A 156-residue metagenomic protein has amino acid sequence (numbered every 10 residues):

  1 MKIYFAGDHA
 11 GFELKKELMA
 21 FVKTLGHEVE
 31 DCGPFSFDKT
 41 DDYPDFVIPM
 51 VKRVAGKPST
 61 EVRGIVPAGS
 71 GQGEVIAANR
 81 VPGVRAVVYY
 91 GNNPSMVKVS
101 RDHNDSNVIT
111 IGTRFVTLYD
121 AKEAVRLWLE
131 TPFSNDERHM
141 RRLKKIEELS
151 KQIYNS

Functional and structural regions predicted by a protein language model:
Y4-E13, S95-S156: C-terminal binding/interaction regions
F12-L14, G71-A77, M96: Short glycine/serine/threonine-rich phosphate/pyrophosphate-binding segments that cradle anionic phosphate groups
E13-L25: Short, solvent-exposed amphipathic alpha-helices that sit in or adjacent to ligand/effector-binding or catalytic
L25-E30, T60: A generic structural motif
E28-T40: A short beta-strand-loop structural module common to alpha/beta enzyme folds
P34-S36, Y90-S95, T113-R114: Short, acidic/turn-prone active-site loops that include or flank metal/cofactor- and phosphate-binding residues
K39-K52: Helix-loop module immediately N-terminal to the HCX5R catalytic loop in PTP-like cysteine phosphatase domains
P49-V88: Helix-adjacent hinge/juxtasegments
